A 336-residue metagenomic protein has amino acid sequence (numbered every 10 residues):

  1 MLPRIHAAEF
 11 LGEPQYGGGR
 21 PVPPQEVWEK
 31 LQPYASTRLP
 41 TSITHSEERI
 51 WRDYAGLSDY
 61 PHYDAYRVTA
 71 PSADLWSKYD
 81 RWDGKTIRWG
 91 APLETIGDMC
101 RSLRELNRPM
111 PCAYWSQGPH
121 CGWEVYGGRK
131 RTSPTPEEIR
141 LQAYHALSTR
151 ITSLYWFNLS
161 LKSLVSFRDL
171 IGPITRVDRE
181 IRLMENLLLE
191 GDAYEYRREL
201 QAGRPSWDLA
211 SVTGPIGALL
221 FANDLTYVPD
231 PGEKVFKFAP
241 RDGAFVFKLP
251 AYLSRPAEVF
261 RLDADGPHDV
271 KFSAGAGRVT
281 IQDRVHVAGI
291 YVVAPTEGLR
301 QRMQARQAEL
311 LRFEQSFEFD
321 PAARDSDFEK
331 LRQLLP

Functional and structural regions predicted by a protein language model:
M1-A257, D265-V293: Glycan-processing catalytic domains of CAZymes
W89, F167-L170, I174-V177, T296 (+2 more regions): Intrinsic-disorder-associated interaction segments
G275-E318: C-terminal beta-strand-rich structural cap/linker in extracellular carbohydrate-active enzymes
E318-P336: Histidine-centered catalytic/metal-binding microenvironments
